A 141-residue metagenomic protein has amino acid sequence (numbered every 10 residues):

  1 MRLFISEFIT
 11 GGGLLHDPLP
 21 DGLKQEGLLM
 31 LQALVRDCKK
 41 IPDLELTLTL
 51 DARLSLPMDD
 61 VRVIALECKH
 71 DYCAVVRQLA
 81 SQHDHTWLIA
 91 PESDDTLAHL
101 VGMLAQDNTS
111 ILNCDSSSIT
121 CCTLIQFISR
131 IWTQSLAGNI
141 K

Functional and structural regions predicted by a protein language model:
M1-L23: Nucleotide-activated donor-dependent transferases that construct or modify glycoconjugates
F4, E45-T47: A structural signal for isolated positions on well-ordered beta-strands in alpha/beta enzyme cores
P18-C38: Short catalytic helix/loop segments, enriched in acidic residues and glycine and frequently bearing histidine
V35-P42, A105-N108: Surface-exposed amphipathic alpha-helices with a cationic face
T47-K141: Conserved N-proximal alpha/beta basic substrate-recognition cap immediately N-terminal to, or forming the N-lobe
